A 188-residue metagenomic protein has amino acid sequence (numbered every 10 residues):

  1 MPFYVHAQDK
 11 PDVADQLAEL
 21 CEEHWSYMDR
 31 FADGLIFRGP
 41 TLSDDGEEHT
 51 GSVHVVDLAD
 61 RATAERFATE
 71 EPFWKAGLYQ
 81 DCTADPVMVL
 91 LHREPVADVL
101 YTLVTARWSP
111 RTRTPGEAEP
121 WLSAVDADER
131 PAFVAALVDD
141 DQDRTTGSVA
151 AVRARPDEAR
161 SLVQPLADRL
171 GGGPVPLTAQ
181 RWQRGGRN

Functional and structural regions predicted by a protein language model:
M1-N188: Conserved, structured core segments of small domains
